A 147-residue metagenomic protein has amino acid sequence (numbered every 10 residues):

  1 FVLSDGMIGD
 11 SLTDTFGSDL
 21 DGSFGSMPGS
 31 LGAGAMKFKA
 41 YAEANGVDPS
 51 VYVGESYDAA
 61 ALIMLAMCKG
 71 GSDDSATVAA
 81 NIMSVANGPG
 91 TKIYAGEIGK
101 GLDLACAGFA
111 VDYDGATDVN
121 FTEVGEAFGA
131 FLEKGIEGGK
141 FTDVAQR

Functional and structural regions predicted by a protein language model:
F1-R147: Extracytosolic ligand-binding ectodomains
